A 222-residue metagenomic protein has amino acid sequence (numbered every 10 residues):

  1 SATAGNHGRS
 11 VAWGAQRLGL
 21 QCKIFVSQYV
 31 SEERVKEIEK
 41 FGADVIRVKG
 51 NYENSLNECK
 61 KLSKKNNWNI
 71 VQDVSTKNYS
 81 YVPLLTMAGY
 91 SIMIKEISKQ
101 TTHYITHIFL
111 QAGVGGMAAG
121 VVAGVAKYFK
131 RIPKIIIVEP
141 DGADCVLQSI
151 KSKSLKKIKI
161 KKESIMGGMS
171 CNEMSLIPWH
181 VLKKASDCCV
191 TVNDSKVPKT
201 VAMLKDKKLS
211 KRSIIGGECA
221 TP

Functional and structural regions predicted by a protein language model:
S1-P222: PLP-dependent amino-acid enzyme catalytic core
